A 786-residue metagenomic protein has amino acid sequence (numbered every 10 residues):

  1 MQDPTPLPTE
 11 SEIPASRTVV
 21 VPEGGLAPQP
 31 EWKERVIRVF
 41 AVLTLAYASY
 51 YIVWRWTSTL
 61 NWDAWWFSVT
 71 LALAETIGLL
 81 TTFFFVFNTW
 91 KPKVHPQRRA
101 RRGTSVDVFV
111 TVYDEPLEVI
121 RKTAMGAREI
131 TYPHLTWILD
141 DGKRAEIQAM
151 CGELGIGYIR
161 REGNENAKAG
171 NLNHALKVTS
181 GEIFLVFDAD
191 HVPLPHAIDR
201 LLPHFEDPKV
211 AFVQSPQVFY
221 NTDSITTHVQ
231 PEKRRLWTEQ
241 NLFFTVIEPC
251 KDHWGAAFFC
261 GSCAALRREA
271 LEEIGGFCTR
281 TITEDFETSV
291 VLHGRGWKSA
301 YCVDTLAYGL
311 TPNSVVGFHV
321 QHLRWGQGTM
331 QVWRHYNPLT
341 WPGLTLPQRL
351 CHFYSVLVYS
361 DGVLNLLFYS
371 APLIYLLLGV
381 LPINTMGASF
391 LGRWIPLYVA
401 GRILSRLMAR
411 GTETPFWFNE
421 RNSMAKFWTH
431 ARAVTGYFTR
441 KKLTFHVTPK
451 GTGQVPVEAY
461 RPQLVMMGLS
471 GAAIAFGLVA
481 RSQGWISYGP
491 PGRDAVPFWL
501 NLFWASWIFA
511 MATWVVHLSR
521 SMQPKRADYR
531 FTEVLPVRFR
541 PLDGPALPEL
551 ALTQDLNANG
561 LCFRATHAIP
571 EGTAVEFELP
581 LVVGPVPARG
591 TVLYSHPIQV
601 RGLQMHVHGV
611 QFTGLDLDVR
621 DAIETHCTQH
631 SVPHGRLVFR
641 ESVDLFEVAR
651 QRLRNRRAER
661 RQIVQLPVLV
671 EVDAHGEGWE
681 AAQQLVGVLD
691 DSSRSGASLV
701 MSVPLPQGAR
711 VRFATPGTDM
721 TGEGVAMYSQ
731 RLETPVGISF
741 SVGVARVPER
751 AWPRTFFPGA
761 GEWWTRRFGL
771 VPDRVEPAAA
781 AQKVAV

Functional and structural regions predicted by a protein language model:
Q2-R102, G362, P497-R520, V786: N-terminal membrane-anchoring/stem segments of glycan-assembly enzymes
S105-D107, E287: Cell-envelope/extracellular polymer assembly enzymes that use nucleotide-activated donors
M125-H134: Short, acidic, metal-binding catalytic loop of nucleotide-sugar glycosyltransferases
D140-I147, G163-N164: A conserved acidic beta->alpha catalytic loop
I159-G181, P195-I282, H293-G294, V315-L357: Long helical/loop segments within the catalytic core of UDP-sugar-dependent glycosyltransferases, especially the large
F184: Short aromatic/hydrophobic "clamp" motif used to bind/position activated sugar donors
D188-V192: The conserved acidic donor/metal-binding loop of glycosyltransferases
V457-V786: Structured alpha-helical
